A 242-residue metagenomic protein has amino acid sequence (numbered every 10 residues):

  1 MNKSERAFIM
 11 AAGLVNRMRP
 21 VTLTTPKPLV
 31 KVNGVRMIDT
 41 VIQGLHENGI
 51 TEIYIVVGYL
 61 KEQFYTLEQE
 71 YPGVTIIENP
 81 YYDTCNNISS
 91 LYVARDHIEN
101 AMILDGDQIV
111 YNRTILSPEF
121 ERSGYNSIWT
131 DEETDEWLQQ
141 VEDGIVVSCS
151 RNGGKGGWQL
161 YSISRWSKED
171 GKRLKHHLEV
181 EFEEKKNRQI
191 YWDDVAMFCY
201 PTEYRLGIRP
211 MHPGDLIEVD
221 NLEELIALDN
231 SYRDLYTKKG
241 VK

Functional and structural regions predicted by a protein language model:
M1-L23: N-terminal nucleotide-binding beta1-loop-alpha1 segment
N2-A7, L160-K242: Conserved alpha/beta core of the MobA/IspD/sugar-nucleotide pyrophosphorylase nucleotidyltransferase superfamily
E5, T51, E99: Short acidic/polar active-site loop segments enriched in Thr and Asp
T24-M37: Short catalytic helix/loop segments, enriched in acidic residues and glycine and frequently bearing histidine
V35-E52, V93: A short, N-terminal amphipathic alpha-helix
L60-E62: A conserved acidic beta->alpha catalytic loop
Y65, Q69-W137: Conserved beta-loop-beta/alpha segment of the NTase-like Rossmann-fold superfamily that binds/positions NTPs
N112-K186: Conserved core of the sugar-phosphate nucleotidyltransferase
